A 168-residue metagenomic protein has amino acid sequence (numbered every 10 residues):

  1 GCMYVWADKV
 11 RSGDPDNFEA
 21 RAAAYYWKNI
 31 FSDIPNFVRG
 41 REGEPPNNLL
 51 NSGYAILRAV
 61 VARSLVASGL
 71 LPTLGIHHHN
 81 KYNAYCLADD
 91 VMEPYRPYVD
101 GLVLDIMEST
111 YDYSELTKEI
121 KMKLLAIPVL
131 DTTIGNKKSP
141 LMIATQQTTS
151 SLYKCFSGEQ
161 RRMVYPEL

Functional and structural regions predicted by a protein language model:
G1-L168: Active-site helix-to-loop segments that bind/position phosphate- or nucleotide-bearing substrates and donors across
